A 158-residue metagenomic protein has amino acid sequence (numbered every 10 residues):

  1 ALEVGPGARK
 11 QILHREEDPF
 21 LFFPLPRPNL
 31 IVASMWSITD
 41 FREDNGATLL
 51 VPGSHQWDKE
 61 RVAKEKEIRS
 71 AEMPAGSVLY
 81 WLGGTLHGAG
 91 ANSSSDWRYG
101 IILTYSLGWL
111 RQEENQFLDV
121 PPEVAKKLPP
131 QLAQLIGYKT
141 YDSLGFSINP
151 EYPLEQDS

Functional and structural regions predicted by a protein language model:
A1-P6: Short, glycine/charge-rich beta-strand/loop segments that flank catalytic centers and engage negatively charged groups
A8-E72, L110-V120: Catalytic core of non-heme Fe(II) oxygenases with the double-stranded beta-helix
W57, R61-Y80, G84-T85, G90-S158: Conserved double-stranded beta-helix
